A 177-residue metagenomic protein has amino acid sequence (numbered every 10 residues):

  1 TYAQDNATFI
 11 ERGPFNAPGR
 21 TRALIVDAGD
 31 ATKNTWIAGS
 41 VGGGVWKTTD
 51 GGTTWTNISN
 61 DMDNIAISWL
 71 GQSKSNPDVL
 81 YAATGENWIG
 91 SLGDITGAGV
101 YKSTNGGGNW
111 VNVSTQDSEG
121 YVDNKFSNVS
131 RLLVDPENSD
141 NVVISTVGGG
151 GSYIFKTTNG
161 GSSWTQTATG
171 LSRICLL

Functional and structural regions predicted by a protein language model:
T1-L177: Extracellular glycan-interacting surfaces
